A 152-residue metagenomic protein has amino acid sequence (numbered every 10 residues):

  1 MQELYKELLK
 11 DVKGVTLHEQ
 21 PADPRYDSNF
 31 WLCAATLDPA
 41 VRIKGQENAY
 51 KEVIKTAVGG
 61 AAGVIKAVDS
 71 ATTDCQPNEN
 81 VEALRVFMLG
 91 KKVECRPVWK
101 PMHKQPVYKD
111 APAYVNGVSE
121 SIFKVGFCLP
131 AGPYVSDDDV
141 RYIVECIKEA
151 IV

Functional and structural regions predicted by a protein language model:
M1-V152: PLP-dependent aminotransferase class I/II
